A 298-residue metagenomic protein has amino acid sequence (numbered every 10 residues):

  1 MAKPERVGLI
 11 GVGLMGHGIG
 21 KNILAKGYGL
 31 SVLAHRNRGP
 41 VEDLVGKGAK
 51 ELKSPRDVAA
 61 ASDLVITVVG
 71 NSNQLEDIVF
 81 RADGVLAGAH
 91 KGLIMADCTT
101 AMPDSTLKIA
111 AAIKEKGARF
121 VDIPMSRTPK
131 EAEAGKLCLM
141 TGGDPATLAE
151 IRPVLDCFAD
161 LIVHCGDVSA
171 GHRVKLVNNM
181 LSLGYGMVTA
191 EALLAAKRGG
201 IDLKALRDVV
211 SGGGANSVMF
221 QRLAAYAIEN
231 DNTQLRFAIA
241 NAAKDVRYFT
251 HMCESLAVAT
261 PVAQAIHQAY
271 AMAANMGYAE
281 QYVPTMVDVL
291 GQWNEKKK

Functional and structural regions predicted by a protein language model:
M1-T67, L93: NAD(P)+-binding Rossmann beta1-loop-alpha1 motif at the extreme N-terminus of oxidoreductases
I19-I23, I109, V154, A195: Hydrophobic residues within alpha-helices that form the first helical element adjacent to the glycine-rich loop
L30, E51, F120-V121, I162 (+2 more regions): Hydrophobic beta-strand scaffold residues
P55-R119: Rossmann-fold NAD(P) dinucleotide-binding segment
T100-L183: Rossmann-fold dinucleotide-binding core
S169-N294: Helical "substrate-binding/catalytic lid" subdomain of Rossmann-like NAD(P)-dependent dehydrogenases/reductases
